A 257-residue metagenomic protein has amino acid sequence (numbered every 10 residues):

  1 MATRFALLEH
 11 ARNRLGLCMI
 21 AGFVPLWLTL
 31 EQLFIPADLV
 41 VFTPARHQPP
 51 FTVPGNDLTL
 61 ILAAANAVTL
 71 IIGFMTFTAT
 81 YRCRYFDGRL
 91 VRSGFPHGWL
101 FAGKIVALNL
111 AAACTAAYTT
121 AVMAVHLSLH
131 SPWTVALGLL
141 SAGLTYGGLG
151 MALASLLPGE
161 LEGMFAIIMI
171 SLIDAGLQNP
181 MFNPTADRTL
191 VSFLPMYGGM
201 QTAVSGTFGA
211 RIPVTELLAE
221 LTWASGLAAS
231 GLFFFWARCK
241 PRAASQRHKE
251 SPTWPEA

Functional and structural regions predicted by a protein language model:
M1, F182-P213, L217: Short hydrophobic, aromatic-rich alpha-helical segments embedded in or entering the lipid bilayer of multi-pass
M1-L17, P255: N-terminal Sec/SRP start-transfer signal
H10-V41, L60-M75, F165-Q178, A219-A229: Hydrophobic alpha-helical transmembrane segments of multi-pass membrane transport/permease proteins
C18, L140-P180: A structural motif at transmembrane helix-loop-helix junctions in multipass membrane proteins
I20-F23, I72-G73, Q201-A257: Alpha-helical transmembrane segments of multi-pass membrane transporters/translocases
P50-V122: Hydrophobic alpha-helical transmembrane segments of multi-pass membrane transport proteins
L58-I61, V68-G73, G103-K104, H130-L137 (+2 more regions): Short alpha-helical transmembrane interface motifs in multi-pass membrane proteins
A107-L157: Secretory targeting signals
